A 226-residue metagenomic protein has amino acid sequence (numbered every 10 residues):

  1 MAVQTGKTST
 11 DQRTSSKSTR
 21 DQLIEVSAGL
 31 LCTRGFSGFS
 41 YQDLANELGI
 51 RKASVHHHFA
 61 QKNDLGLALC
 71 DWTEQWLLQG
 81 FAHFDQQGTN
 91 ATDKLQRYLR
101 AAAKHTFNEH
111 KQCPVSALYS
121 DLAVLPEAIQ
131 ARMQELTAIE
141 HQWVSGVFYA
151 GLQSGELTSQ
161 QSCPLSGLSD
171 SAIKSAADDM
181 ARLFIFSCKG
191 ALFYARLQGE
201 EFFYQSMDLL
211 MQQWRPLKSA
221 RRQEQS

Functional and structural regions predicted by a protein language model:
M1-S18, T158-D170, A220-S226: N-terminal intrinsically disordered/low-complexity leader segments
Q22, V26, L30-D64, A68: Helix-turn-helix
F59, A117-L125: Short helix-capping/turn signature of helix-turn-helix
A68, W72, A82-K111, L168-D170 (+2 more regions): Hydrophobic alpha-helical connector segments
L78, D93, N108, E127-S154 (+3 more regions): Amphipathic alpha-helical packing segments from all-alpha helical-bundle domains
H105-N108, A150, F184-F202, W214-E224: Amphipathic C-terminal alpha-helical segment
S159-Y194, L209-Q213: Hydrophobic alpha-helical segments that form the core of small-molecule binding pockets and/or dimer interfaces
